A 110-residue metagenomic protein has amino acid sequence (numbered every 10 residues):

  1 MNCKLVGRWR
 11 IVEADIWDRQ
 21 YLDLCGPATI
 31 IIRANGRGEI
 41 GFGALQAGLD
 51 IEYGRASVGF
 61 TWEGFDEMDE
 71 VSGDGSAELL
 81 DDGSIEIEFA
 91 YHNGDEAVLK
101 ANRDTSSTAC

Functional and structural regions predicted by a protein language model:
M1-K4, R8-A14, Q20, P27-T29 (+1 more regions): Beta-sheet ligand-binding and adhesion/scaffold domains
C3, R8, R19-S57: N-terminal glycine/threonine-rich, aromatic-flanked beta-hairpin/loop signature
